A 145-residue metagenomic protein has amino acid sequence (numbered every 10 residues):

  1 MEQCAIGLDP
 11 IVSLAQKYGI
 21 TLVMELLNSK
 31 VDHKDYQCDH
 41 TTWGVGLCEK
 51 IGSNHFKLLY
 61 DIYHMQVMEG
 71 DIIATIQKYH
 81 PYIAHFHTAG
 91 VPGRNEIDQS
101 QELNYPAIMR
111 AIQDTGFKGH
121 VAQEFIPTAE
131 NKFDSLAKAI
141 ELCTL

Functional and structural regions predicted by a protein language model:
M1-E2, S29-Y36: Surface-exposed cleft-lining segments at the edges of enzyme active sites
M1-Y18, L47: An active-site-proximal structural segment forming one wall of the substrate-binding cleft that immediately precedes
S13, C38-Y60, H64-L145: Histidine-acidic metal/acid-base catalytic patches
N28-S29, H64: Active-site micro-motifs of SAM-dependent methyltransferase domains
